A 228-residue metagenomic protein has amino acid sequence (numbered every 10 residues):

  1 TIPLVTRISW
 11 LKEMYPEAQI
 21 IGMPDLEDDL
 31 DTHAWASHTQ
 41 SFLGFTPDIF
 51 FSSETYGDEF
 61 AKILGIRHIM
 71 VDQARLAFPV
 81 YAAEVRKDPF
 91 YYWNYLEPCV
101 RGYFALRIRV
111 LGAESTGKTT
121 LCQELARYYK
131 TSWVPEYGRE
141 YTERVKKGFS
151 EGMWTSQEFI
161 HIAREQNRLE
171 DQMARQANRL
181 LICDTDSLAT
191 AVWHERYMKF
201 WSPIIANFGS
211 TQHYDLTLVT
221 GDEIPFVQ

Functional and structural regions predicted by a protein language model:
T1-L106: Nucleotidyltransferase catalytic core that binds NTPs
R7-T39, Q172-F208: Helix-adjacent hinge/juxtasegments
V110: Hydrophobic anchor at the beta1->P-loop junction of P-loop NTPases
E114: The conserved Walker
K118: Conserved lysine of the Walker
Q123, R127-D171: Conserved substrate/cofactor phosphate-moiety recognition/catalytic segment in nucleotide-dependent phosphotransferases
Y197-Q228: A glycine- and Lys/Arg-enriched "phosphate-lid" helix/loop adjacent to the NTP-binding pocket of small-molecule kinases
